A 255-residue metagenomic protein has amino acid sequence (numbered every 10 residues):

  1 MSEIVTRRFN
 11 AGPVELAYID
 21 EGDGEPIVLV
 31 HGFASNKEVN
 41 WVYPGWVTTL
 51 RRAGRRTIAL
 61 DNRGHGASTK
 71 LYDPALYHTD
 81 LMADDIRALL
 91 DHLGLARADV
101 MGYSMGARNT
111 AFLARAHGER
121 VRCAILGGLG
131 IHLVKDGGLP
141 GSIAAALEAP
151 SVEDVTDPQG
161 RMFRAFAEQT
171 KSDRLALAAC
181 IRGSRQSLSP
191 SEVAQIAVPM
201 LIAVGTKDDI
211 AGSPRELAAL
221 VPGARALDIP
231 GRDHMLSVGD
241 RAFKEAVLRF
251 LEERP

Functional and structural regions predicted by a protein language model:
G12-T69: Conserved HGGG/HGGXW glycine-rich cap/lid loop of the alpha/beta-hydrolase fold
V42, T49-R52, A59-D99: Active-site loop/oxyanion-hole signature of alpha/beta-hydrolase fold enzymes
A98, G102-A107: Conserved alpha/beta-hydrolase "nucleophile elbow" surrounding the catalytic nucleophile
R108-A116, R120-S151: Flexible "cap/lid" loop of the alpha/beta hydrolase fold
R164-S189: Hydrophobic, aromatic-rich cap/lid helix
I196, I202-V204: Short beta-strand/loop motif that positions the catalytic acidic residue of the alpha/beta-hydrolase fold
D209-P214: Conserved alpha/beta-hydrolase "acid-adjacent" motif
I229-P255: Catalytic active-site module of serine/aspartate enzymes centered on a nucleophile-bearing elbow/loop
